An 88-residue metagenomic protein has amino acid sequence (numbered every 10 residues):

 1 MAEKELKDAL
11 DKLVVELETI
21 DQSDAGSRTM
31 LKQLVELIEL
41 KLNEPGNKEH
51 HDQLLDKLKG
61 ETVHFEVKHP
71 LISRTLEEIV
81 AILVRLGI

Functional and structural regions predicted by a protein language model:
M1-G60: Short amphipathic alpha-helical segments that predominantly mediate membrane engagement
L55-I88: Charged low-complexity stretches with an acidic bias
